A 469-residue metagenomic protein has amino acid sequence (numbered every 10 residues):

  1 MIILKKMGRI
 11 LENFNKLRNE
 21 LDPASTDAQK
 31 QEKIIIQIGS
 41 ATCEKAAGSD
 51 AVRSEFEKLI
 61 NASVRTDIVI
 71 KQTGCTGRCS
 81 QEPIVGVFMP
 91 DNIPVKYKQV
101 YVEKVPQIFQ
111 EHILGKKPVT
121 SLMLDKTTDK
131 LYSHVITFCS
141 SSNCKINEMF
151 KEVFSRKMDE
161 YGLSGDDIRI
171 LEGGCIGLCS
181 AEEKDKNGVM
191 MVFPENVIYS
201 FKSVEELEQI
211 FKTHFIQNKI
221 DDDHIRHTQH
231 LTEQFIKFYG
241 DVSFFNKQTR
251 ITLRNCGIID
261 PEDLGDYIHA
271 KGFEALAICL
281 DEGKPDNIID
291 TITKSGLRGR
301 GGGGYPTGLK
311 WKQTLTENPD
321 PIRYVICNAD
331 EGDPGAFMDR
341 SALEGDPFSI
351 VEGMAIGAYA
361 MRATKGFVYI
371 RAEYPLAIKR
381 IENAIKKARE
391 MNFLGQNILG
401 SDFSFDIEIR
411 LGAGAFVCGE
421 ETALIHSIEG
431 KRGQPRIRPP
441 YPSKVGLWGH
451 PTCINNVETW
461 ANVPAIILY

Functional and structural regions predicted by a protein language model:
M1-Y469: Feature of Fe-S/electron-transfer and energy-metabolism proteins that preferentially highlights extended coupling
